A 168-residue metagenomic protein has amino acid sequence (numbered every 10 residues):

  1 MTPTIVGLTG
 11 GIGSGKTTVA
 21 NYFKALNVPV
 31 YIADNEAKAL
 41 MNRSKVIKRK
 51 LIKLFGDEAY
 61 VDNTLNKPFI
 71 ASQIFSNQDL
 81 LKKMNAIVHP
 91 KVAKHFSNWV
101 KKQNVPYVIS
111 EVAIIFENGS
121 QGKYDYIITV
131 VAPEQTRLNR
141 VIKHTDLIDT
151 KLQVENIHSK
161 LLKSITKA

Functional and structural regions predicted by a protein language model:
V6-L8: Hydrophobic anchor at the beta1->P-loop junction of P-loop NTPases
G11, F23: P-loop (Walker A) phosphate-binding loop of NTP-binding proteins
S14: ATP-binding Walker
T17: Walker A/P-loop
Y31, I142-D149: Phosphate-binding beta-loop-alpha motif at adenosine-nucleotide cofactor sites
N35-N104: ATP-dependent small-molecule kinase phosphotransfer cores that center on conserved nucleotide phosphate-binding segments
K94-K102, V108-R140: ATP-dependent NMP and nucleoside kinases share a basic, alpha-helical "lid"
V100, L147-A168: C-terminal accessory "lid"/substrate-recognition subdomains
